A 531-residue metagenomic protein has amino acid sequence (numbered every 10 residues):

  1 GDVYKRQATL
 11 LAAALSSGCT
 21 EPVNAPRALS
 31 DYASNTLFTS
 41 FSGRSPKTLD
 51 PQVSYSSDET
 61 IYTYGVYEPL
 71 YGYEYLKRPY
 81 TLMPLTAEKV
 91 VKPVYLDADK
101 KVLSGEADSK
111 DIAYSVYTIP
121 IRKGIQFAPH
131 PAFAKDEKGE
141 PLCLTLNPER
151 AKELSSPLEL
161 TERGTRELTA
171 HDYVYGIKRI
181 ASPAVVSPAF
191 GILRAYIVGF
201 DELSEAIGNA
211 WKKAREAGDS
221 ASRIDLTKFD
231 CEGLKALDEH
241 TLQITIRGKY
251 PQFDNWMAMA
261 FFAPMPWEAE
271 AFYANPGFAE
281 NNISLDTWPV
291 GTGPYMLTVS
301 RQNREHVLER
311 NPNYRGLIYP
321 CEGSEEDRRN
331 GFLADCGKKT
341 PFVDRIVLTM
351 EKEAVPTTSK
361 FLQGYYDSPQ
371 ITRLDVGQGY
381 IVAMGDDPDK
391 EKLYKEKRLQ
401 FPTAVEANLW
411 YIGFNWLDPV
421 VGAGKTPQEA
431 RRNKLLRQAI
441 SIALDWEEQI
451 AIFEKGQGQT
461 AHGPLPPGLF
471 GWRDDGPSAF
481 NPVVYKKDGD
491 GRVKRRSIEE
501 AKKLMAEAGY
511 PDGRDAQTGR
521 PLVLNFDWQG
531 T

Functional and structural regions predicted by a protein language model:
G1-D2, D238-T241: Extracellular interaction modules
G1-Y4, L308: Short, small-residue-biased leader/transition segments that mark boundaries at the very start of proteins
R6-S16: Bacterial N-terminal signal peptides
G18-A28, Y75-L76, I119-A184, A214-K235 (+6 more regions): Extracytoplasmic/periplasmic ligand-capture domains
A28-R44: Post-signal peptide N-terminal segment of mature Sec-exported envelope proteins
T39-S109, V290: N-terminal lobe/hinge region of extracytoplasmic solute-binding protein
G43-T63, E74-Y75, M83, P131-A134 (+3 more regions): A structural "hinge/loop" feature
V94, D111-A113, D238: Residue-level recognition of beta-strand termini and adjacent short loop/turns
